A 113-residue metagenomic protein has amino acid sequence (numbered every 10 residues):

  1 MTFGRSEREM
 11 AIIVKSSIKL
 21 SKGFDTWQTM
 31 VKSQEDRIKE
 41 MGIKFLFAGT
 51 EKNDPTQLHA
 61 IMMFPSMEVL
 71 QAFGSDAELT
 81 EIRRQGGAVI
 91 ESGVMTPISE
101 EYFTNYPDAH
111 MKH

Functional and structural regions predicted by a protein language model:
T2-T80, Q85, I90-H113: Short S/T/G/P-rich N-terminal loop/turn motif that feeds into the first structured element of a domain
